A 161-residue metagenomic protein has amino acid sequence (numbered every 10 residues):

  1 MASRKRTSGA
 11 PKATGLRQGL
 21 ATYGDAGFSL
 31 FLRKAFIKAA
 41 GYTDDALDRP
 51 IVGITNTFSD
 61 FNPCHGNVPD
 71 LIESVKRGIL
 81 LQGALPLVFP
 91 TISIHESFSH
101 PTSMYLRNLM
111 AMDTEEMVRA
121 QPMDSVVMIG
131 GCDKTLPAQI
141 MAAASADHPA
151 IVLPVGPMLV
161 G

Functional and structural regions predicted by a protein language model:
A2-R49: N-terminal amphipathic/basic leader segments beginning at the initiator methionine
K12-A21, V52-S59, F89-P101, V118: Gly-rich Lys/Arg/Thr-decorated short loops/hinges at beta-loop-alpha junctions or inter-strand turns that position
A26-L30, K34, D48, H65-E73 (+2 more regions): Electropositive phosphate-/nucleotide-binding environments in soluble metabolic enzymes
L32-A40, L80-M128: Glycine-rich oxoanion-binding loops at beta->alpha junctions
A39, T43, F61, S74 (+4 more regions): Change "in soluble alpha/beta enzymes" to "in soluble alpha/beta proteins
A40, N56-F58, L71, F89-I92 (+3 more regions): Fold-independent oxyanion-binding glycine-rich loops and adjacent beta-strand/coil segments at enzyme active sites
D44-D48, V52-G53, S59-V88: Glycine-rich phosphate/diphosphate-binding loop of Rossmann-like nucleotide-binding domains
M104-G161: Active-site cavity-forming subdomains of large catalytic enzyme subunits
